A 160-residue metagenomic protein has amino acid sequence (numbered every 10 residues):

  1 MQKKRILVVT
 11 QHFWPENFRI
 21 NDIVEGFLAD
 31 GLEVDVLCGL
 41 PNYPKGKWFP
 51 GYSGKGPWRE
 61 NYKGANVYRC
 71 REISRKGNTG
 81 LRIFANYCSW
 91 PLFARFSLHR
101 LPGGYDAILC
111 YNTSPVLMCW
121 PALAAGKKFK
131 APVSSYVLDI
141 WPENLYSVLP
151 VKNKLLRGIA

Functional and structural regions predicted by a protein language model:
M1-N61: N-terminal subdomain of nucleotide-sugar transferases
R5, D106-A107: Structural motif
Q11, S74-R82, F129-A160: Acceptor-binding helix/loop patch of EC 2.4 sugar-transfer enzymes, predominantly nucleotide-sugar-dependent
W14, N42-P44, R75, V116 (+1 more regions): Surface-exposed, flexible loop/turn segments at secondary-structure boundaries
N17, F84-R95, A107-F129, S135-N144: An aromatic- and histidine-rich active-site surface loop
N21-V24, F49-Y52, I83, A122-G126 (+1 more regions): Short, glycine/charged-enriched secondary-structure capping and boundary segments
E25, A29, F96, R100 (+1 more regions): Short, well-ordered alpha-helices that flank and scaffold nucleotide-derived cofactor binding pockets
C38-L98, P102: A conserved catalytic-core segment of Leloir-type glycosyltransferases
